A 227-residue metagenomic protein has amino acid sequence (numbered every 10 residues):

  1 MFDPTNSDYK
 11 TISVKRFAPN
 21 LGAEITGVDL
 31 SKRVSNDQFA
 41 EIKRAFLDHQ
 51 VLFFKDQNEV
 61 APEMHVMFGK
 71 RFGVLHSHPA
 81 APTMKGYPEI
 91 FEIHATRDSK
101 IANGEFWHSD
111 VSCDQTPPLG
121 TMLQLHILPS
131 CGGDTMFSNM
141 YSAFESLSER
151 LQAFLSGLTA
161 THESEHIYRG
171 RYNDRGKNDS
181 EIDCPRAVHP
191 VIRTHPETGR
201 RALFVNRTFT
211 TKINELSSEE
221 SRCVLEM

Functional and structural regions predicted by a protein language model:
M1-M227: Non-heme Fe(II) oxygenase catalytic core, chiefly the N-lobe of the double-stranded beta-helix
